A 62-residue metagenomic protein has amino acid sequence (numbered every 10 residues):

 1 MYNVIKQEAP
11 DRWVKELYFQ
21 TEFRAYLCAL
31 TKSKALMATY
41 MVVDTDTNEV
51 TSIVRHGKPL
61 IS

Functional and structural regions predicted by a protein language model:
M1-K15, M41-T45, H56: Short aromatic-glycine-(Arg/Gly/Cys) micro-motifs in beta-strand/loop hairpins
D11-L27, K32: A short, exposed loop/beta-hairpin motif centered on an aromatic-Gly-Thr core
L30-S62: Short, mixed-charge low-complexity intrinsically disordered segments
